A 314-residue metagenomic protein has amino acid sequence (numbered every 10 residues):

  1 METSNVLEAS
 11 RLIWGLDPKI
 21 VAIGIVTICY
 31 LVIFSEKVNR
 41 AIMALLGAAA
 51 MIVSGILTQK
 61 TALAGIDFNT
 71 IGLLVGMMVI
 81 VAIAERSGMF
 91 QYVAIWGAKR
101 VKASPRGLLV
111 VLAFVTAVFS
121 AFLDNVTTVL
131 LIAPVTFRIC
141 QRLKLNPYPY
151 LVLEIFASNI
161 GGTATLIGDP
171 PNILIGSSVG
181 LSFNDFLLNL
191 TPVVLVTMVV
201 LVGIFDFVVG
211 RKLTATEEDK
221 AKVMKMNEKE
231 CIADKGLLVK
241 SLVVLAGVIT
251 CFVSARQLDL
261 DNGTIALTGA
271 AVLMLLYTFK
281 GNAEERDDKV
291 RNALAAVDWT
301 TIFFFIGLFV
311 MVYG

Functional and structural regions predicted by a protein language model:
M1-G24, I95, K99-K102, V209-L245 (+1 more regions): Intrinsically disordered, low-complexity non-transmembrane regions of multi-pass membrane transporters
S10-G24, D67-V79, A121-V129, T165 (+2 more regions): Structural signature of hydrophobic alpha-helical transmembrane segments
K19-G24, A41-L46, R106-F114, T128 (+7 more regions): Hydrophobic alpha-helical transmembrane segments
I28-V38, V115-D124, I155-I167, R256-Q257: Transmembrane alpha-helix interface/packing and boundary motifs in multi-pass membrane proteins, characterized by
K60-Y148, W299-G314: Membrane-embedded alpha-helical segments and adjacent helix-loop junctions characteristic of multi-pass solute
Q91-A94, T127-R138, L151-V152, A164-V179 (+1 more regions): Re-entrant/interfacial helical elements at transmembrane boundaries that shape and gate the permeation pathway
R142-Y148, V152, A164-T165, N184-A233: Juxtamembrane and boundary regions of transmembrane helices in multi-pass small-molecule transporters and channels
V244-G314: Transmembrane helical segments that form the transport core of multi-pass membrane transport proteins
